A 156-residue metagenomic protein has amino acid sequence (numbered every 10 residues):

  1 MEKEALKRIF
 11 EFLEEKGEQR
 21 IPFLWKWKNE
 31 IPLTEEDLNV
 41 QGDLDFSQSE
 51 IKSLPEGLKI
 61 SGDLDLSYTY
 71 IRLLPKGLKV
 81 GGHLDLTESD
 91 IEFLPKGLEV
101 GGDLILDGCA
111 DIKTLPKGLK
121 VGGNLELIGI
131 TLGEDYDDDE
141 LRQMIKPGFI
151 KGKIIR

Functional and structural regions predicted by a protein language model:
M1-D45, D138-R156: N-terminal capping/linker segments that flank leucine-rich repeat
E4, L13, F23, E56 (+3 more regions): Short, low-complexity interaction segments enriched in Ser/Thr/Pro/Gly
K26, V40-I51, I60-I71, V80-I91 (+4 more regions): Concave beta-strand-loop units of leucine-rich repeat
E36-L38, E56-L58, K76-L78, K96-L98 (+1 more regions): Low-complexity, polar/charged sequence tracts that form flexible coils or short amphipathic helices and often embed
P95, D135-D138: Short, charged, surface-exposed secondary-structure boundary motifs
